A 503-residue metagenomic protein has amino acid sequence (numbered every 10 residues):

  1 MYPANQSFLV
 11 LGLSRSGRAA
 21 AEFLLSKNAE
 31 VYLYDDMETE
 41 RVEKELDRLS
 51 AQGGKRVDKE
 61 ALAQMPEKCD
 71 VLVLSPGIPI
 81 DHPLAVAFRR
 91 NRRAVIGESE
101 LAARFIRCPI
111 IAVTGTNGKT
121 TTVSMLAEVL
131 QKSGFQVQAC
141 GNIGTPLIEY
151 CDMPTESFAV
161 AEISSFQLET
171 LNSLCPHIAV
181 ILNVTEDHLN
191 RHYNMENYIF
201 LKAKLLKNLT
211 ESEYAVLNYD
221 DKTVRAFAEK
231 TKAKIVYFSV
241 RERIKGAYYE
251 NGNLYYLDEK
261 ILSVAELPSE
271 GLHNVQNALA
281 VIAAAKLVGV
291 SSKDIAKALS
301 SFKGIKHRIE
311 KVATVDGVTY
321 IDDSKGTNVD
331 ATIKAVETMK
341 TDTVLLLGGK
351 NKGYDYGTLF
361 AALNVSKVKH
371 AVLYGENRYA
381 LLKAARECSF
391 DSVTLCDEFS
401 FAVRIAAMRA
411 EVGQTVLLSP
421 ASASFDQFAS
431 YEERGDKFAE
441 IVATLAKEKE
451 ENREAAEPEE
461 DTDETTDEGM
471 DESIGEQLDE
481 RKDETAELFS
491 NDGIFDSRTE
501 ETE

Functional and structural regions predicted by a protein language model:
M1-A112, L126, S300, R308-E310 (+2 more regions): Short, basic phosphate-binding NTP loop
Y2-S7, G17-K27, V264-V368: Nucleotide phosphate-binding/pyrophosphate-handling subdomain across enzymes that bind or process nucleotide phosphates
S7, L25-S26, A63-C69, P76-Y219 (+5 more regions): Phosphate-binding loop of NTP-binding sites
E30-M37, A215-Y219, L346-L347, K367-E376: Short internal beta-strands
V31-D35, Q138-A139, V160, Y237 (+1 more regions): Short beta-strand "acidic-cap" motif of Rossmann-like dinucleotide-binding folds
E45-R48, G357-Q414: C-terminal helical cap/extension that packs against the catalytic core of soluble nucleotide-cofactor enzymes
K59-E60, I96-E100, K232-Y249, A296-S300 (+3 more regions): Beta-strand->loop->alpha-helix junctions that form or flank phosphate-binding loops in nucleotide-handling enzymes
